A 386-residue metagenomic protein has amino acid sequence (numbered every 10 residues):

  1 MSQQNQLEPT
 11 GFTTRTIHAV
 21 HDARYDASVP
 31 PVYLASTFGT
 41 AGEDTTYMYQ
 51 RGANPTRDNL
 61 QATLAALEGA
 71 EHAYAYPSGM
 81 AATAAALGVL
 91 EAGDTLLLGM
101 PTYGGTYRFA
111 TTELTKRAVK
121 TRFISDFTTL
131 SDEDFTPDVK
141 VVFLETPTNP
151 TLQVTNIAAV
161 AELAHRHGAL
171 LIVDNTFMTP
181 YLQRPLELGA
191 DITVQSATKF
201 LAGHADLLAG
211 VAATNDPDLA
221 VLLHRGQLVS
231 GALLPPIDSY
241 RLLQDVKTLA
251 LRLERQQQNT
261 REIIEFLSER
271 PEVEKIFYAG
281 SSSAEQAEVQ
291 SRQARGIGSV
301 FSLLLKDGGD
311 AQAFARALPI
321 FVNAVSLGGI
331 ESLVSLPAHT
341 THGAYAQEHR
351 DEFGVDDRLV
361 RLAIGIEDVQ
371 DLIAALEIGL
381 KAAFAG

Functional and structural regions predicted by a protein language model:
S2, T10, T111, T121 (+3 more regions): PLP-dependent enzyme catalytic core of the Aspartate aminotransferase-like
S2-E8, H72-E269, F277, E288: Conserved PLP-enzyme active-site core in the AAT-like
S2-V32: Short conserved active-site loop signatures built around small residues
H21, T37-F38, T214-L219, V246 (+2 more regions): Short loop segments at secondary-structure junctions
V32-Y33, T37-A84, G88-V89, G105-T112: Conserved N-terminal alpha-helix of the aminotransferase class I/II PLP-enzyme fold
L67, L267-P271, L318: Acidic-histidine catalytic/liganding microenvironments
S230-G231, L318-G328, G379-G386: A common structural junction motif
K275-V360, I364: Conserved C-terminal alpha-helix-loop-beta "cap" of PLP-dependent enzymes that closes/shapes the active-site mouth
